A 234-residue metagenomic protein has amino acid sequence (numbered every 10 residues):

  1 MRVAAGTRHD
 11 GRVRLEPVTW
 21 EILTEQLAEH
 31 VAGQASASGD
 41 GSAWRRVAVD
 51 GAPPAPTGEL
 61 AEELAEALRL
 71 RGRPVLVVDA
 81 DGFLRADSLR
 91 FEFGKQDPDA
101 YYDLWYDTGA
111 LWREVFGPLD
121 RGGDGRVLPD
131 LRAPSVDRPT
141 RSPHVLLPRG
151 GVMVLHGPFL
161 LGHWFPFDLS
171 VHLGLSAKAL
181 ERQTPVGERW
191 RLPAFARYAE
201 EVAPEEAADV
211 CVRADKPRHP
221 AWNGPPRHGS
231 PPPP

Functional and structural regions predicted by a protein language model:
M1-Q34, L169, L173, K178 (+2 more regions): NTP-dependent small-molecule kinase module
G11-R12, L76-D137: Conserved nucleotide-sensing/catalytic segment adjacent to the nucleotide-binding pocket in NTP-handling enzymes
G41-V47, G150: Pre-Walker A (Motif I) flank of P-loop NTPase domains
V47, L76-V78, V154, L169-V171 (+1 more regions): Hydrophobic/aromatic beta-strand patches that form the interior of the parallel beta-sheet core in alpha/beta enzyme
A48-E66: Glycine-rich phosphate-binding P-loop
E66-L76: Post-Walker A helix-loop "phosphate-sensing" segment adjacent to the P-loop in P-loop NTPases
D137-T184: ATP-dependent NMP and nucleoside kinases share a basic, alpha-helical "lid"
